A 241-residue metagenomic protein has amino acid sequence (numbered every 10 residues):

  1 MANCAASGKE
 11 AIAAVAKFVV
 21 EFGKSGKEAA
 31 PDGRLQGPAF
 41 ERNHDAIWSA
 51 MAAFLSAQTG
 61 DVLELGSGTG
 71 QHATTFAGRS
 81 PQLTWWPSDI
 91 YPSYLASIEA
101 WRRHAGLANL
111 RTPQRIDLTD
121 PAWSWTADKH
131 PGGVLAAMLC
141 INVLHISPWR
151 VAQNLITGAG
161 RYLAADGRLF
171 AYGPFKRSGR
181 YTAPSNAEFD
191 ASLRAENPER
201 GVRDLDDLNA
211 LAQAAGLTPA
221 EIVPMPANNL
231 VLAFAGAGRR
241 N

Functional and structural regions predicted by a protein language model:
A16-A57: Class I SAM-dependent methyltransferase Rossmann-like catalytic core, especially the SAM/SAH-binding loop
Q58-G68: Conserved class I S-adenosyl-L-methionine
L63, T74-W123: Class I SAM-dependent methyltransferase SAM/SAH-binding core
L139: A conserved beta-strand element that flanks and buttresses the S-adenosyl-L-methionine
I146-A159: A short, conserved alpha-helix within the catalytic core of class I
D166-F175: Conserved beta-strand signature within the Rossmann-like core of class I S-adenosyl-L-methionine
T182-D206: Conserved Class I S-adenosyl-L-methionine
L217-N241: Core SAM-dependent methyltransferase catalytic element
